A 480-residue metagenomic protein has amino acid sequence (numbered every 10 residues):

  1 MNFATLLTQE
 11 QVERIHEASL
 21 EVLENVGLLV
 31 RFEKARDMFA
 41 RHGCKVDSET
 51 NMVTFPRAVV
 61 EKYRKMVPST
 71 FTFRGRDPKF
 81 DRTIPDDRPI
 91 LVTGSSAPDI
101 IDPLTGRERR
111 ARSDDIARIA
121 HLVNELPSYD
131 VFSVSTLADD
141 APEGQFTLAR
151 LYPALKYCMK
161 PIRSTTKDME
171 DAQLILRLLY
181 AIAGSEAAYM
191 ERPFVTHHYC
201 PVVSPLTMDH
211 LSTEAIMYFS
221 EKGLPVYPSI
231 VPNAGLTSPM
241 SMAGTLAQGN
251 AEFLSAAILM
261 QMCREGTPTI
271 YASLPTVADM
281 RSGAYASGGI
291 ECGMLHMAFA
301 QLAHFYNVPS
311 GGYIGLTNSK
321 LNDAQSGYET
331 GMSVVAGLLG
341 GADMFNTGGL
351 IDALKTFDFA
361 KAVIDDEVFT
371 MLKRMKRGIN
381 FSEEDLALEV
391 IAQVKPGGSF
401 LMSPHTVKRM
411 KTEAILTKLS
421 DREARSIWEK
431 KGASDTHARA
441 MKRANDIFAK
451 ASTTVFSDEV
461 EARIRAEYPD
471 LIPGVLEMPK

Functional and structural regions predicted by a protein language model:
M1-A4, S282-S287, G315-N322, G349-K361: Short beta-alpha connecting loops at secondary-structure transitions that line or flank enzyme active sites
F3-A18, V26-M38, A360-K480: Catalytic-core signal marking the mid-to-C-terminal active-site face
E10-I15, G27-H42, D47-E49, D87-V92 (+4 more regions): N-terminal glycine-rich anion-binding loops that anchor highly charged ligand groups
I15-A18, V22-L29, H42, Y63-T70 (+14 more regions): Change "in soluble alpha/beta enzymes" to "in soluble alpha/beta proteins
D37-R107: Glycine-rich, N-terminal phosphate-binding loop and its surrounding beta-alpha-beta segment
A40-D47, N233-A234, T276-D279, S310-I314 (+3 more regions): Short acidic (Asp/Glu) and glycine-rich catalytic loops that position anionic groups and cofactors
R110-L339, D343: Helix-rich catalytic cores of soluble enzyme domains
P275, L295-N318, A342-I351, F357-D358 (+1 more regions): A glycine- and small/hydrophobic-rich beta-loop-beta segment that serves as a flexible "lid/hinge" or phosphate-binding
